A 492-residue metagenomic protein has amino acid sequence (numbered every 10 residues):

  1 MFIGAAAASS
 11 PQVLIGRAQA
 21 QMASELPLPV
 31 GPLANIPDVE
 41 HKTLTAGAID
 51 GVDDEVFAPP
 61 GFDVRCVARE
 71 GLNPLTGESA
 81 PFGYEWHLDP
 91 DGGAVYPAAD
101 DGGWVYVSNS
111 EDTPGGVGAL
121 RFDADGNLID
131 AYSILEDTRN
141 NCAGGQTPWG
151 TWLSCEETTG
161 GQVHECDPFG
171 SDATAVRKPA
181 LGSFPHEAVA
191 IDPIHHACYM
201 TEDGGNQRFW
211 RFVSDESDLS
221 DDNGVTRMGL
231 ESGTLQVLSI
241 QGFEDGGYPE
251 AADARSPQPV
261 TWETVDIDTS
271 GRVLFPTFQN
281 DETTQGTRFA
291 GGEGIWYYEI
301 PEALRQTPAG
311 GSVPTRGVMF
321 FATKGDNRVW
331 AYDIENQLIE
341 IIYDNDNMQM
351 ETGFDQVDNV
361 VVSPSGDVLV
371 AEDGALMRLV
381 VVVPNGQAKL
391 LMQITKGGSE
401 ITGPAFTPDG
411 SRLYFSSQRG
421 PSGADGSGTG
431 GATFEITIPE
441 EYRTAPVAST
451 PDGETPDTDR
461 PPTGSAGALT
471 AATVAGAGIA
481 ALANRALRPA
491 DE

Functional and structural regions predicted by a protein language model:
M1: Glycine-rich phosphate-binding loop of nucleotide-binding enzymes
G4-A5, P11-D457: Sequence/structural signature of beta-propeller domains
G16, R488-P489: Perimembrane helix-loop junctions in membrane proteins
D452-L469: Extracellular Ser/Thr-rich, low-complexity/disordered mucin-like segments
G467-R488: A cross-kingdom C-terminal cell-surface attachment/processing module
